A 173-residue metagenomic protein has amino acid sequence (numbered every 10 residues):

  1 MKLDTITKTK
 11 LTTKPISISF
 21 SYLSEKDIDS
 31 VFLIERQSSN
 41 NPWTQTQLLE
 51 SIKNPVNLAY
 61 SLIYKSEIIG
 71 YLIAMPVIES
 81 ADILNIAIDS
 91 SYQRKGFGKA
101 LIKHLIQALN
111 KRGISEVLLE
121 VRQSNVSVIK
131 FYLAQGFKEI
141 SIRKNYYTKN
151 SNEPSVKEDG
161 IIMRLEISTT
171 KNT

Functional and structural regions predicted by a protein language model:
K2, L118-E120, L133, K138-S155: Conserved catalytic-core motifs of GNAT/GCN5-like acyltransferases
K2-I6, T13-P15, S19-Q93, K99-H104 (+3 more regions): Acetyl-CoA-dependent GNAT
S30, K130-F131: Well-formed, non-transmembrane alpha-helical positions, independent of function
M75, S80, R94, L118 (+4 more regions): A short, glycine- and basic residue-enriched loop/turn that sits immediately adjacent to a domain's principal
E79-L84, S115, Q135, D159: A generic structural signal for short beta-strands and their flanking turns/coil linkers
F97, I114, F137: Short phosphate-binding/catalytic loops that engage adenosine nucleotides
L105-L109, V117, V128: Short hydrophobic clusters on alpha-helical segments that form packing/core surfaces in small helical domains
R122-V126, N145-T173: C-terminal "cap" of GNAT-fold acetyltransferases
